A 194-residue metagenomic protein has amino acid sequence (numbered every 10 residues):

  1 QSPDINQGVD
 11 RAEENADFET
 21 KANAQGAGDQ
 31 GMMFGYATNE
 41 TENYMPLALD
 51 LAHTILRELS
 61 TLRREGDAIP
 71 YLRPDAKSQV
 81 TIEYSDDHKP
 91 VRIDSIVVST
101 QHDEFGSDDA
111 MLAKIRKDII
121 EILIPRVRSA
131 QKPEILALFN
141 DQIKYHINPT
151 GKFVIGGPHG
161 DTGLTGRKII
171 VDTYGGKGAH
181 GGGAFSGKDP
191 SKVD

Functional and structural regions predicted by a protein language model:
Q1-G156: Glycine-rich, mobile lid/loop segments that gate access to catalytic sites or pores
D4, G28, H159, I169 (+1 more regions): Residue-level signal for pocket-adjacent positions within structured domains
P46, H159, K188-K192: Alpha-helix capping and helix-loop boundary segments enriched in small/acidic/polar residues
T150-I169: Short glycine/threonine-rich loop-to-helix capping motif typified by GTGT followed within a few residues by an Asp-Pro
L164-D194: Conserved mixed alpha/beta catalytic, RNA-binding, or beta-rich assembly cores of soluble enzyme, regulatory
